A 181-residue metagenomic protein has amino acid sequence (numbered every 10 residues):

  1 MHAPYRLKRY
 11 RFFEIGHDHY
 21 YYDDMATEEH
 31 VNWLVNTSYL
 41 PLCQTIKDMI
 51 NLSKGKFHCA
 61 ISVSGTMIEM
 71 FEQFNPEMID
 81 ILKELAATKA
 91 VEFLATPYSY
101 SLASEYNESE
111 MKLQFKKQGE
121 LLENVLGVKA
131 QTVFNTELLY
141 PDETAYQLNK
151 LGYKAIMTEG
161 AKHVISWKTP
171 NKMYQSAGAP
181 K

Functional and structural regions predicted by a protein language model:
M1-Q131, L138-K181: Catalytic alpha-helical scaffold of carbohydrate-active enzymes acting on polysaccharides/glycoconjugates
